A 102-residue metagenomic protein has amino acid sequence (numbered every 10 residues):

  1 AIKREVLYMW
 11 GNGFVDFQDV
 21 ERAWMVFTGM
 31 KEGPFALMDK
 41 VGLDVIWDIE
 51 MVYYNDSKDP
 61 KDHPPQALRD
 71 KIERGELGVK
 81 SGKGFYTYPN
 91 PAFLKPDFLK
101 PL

Functional and structural regions predicted by a protein language model:
R4-L102: NAD(P)-dependent Rossmann-like dehydrogenase/reductase catalytic/cofactor-binding core
